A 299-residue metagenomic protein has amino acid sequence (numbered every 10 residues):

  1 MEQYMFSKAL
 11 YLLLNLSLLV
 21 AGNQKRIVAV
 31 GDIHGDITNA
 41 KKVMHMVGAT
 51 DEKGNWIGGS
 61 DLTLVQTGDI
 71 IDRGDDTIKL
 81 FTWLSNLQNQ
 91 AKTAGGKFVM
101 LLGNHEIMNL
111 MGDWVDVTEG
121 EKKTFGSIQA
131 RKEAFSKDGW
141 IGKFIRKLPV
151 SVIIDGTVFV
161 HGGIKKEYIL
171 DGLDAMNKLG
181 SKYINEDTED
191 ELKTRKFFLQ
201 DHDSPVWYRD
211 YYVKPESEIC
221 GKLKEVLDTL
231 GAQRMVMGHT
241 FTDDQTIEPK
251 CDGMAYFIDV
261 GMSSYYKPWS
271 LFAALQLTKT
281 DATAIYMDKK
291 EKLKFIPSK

Functional and structural regions predicted by a protein language model:
E2-A9, S17-K299: Feature recognizes metal-dependent phosphohydrolase scaffolds
